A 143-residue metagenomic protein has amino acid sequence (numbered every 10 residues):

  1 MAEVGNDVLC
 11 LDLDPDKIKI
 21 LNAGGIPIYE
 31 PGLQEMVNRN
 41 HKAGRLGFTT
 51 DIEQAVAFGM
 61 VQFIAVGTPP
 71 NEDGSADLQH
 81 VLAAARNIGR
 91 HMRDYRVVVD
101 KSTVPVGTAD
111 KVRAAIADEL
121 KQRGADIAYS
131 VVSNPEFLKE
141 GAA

Functional and structural regions predicted by a protein language model:
M1-L13, Q62, G89-H91, P105 (+1 more regions): Structured catalytic/translocation cores of nucleotide/phosphate-coupled proteins
E3, D7, L13-M60, G67-S75 (+1 more regions): Conserved N-terminal Rossmann-fold NAD(P) cofactor-binding segment
Q62-I64, D100: Redox-cofactor binding/interface segments in oxidoreductases and associated redox assembly factors
P70-F137: Rossmann-like NAD(P)(H) cofactor-binding subdomain of soluble oxidoreductases
E140: Glycine-rich phosphate/pyrophosphate-binding beta-alpha loops
